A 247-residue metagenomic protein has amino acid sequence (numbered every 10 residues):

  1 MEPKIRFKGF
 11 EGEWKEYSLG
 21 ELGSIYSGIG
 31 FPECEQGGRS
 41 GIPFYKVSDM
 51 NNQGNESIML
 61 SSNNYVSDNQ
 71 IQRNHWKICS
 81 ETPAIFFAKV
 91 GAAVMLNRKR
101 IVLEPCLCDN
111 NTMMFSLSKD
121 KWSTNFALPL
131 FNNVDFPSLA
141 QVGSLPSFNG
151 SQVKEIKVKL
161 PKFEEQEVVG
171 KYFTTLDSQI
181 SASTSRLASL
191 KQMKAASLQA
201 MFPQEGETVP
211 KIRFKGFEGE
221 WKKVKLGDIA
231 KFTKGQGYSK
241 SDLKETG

Functional and structural regions predicted by a protein language model:
M1-K15, Q152-I156, P161-K223: Amphipathic alpha-helical segments with low aromatic content
P3, E33, C106-M113, V142-E165 (+1 more regions): A short glycine-rich beta-alpha junction/loop motif
K8-G30, R213-G237, E245: Non-catalytic DNA-recognition/assembly elements of restriction-modification systems
G20-S24, E33-Q70, G227-A230, K240-G247: DNA target-recognition patches
S40-G41, P83, D109-N111, T208 (+1 more regions): A generic structural signal for short beta-strands and their flanking turns/coil linkers
K46-S48, S57, S61-N132: A short beta-sheet element
K99-V102, Q141-S147, A200: Short beta-strand/turn micro-motifs at beta-sheet edges
